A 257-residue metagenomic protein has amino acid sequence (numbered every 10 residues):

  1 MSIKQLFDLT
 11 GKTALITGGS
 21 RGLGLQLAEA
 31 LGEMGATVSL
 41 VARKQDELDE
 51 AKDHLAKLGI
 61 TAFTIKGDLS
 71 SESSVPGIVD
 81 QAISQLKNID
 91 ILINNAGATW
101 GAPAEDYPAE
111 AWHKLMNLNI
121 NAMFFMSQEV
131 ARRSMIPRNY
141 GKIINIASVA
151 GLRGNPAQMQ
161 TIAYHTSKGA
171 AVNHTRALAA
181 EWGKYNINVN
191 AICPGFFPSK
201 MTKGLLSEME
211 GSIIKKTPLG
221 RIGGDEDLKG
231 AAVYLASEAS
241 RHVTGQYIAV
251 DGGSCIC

Functional and structural regions predicted by a protein language model:
S2-L6, R153, V233, T244-C257: Short C-terminal tail/terminal secondary-structure segment of NAD(P)H-dependent dehydrogenase/reductase domains
S20-R21: Conserved glycine-rich cofactor-binding loop
P103-A104, P108-M116, T202, I213: Substrate-binding pocket helix/loop in short-chain dehydrogenase/reductase
S127, S167, T175: Active-site helix of classical SDR
R132-I136, A180-K184, R241: Alpha-helical segment proximal to the catalytic Tyr-Lys
S148: Residue(s) in the substrate-gating loop at a strand-loop-helix junction that position the organic substrate next
V172-N173, K184, A191, I214-A239 (+2 more regions): C-terminal helical subdomain
